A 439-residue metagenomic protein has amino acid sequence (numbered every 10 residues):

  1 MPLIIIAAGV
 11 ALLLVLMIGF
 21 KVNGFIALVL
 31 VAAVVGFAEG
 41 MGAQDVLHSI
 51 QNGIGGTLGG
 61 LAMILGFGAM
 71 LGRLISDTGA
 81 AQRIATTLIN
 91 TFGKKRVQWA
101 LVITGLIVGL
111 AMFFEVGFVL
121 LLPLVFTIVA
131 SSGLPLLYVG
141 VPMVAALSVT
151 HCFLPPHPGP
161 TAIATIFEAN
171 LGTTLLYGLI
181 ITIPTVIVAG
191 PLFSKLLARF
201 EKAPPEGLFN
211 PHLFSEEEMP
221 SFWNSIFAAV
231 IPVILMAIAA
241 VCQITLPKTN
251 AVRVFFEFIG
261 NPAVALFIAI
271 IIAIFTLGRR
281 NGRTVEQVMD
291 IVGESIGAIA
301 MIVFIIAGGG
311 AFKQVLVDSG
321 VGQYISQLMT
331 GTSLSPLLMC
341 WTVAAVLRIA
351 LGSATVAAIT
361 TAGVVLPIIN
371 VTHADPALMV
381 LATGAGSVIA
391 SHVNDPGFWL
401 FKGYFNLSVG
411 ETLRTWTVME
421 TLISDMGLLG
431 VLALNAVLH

Functional and structural regions predicted by a protein language model:
M1-F67, R83, T87-T91, L235-A307 (+1 more regions): Hydrophobic transmembrane alpha-helices of multi-pass solute/ion transporters
L3-A8, I26-V29, A62, Q98-I103 (+11 more regions): Hydrophobic alpha-helical transmembrane segments
E39, S76-A81, T91-K95, I128-V139 (+6 more regions): Juxtamembrane helix-boundary/capping and inter-helix hinge elements in multi-pass membrane proteins
G68, G72-R73, T104-F114, M143-C152 (+5 more regions): Helix-loop-helix module between adjacent transmembrane segments
T86, L316-L334, N370: Membrane-interface interhelical connector segments
I89-Y177, S353-A385: Hydrophobic transmembrane alpha-helices that form the pore/transport pathway of multi-pass ion and small-solute
F92-K95, P336-H439: C-terminal transmembrane helix pair
L176-D290, H439: Long, contiguous bundles of hydrophobic transmembrane helices that form the permeation core of multi-pass
